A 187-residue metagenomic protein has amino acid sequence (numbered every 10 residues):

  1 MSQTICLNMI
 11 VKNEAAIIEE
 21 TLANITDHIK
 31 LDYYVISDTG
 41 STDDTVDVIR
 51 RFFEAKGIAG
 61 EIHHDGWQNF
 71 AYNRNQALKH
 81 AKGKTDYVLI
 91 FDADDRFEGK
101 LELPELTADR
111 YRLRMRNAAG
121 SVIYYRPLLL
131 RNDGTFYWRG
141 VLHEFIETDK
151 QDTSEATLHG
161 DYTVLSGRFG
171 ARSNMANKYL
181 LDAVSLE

Functional and structural regions predicted by a protein language model:
T4-C6: Cell-envelope/extracellular polymer assembly enzymes that use nucleotide-activated donors
V11-K12, T39: Aromatic-flanked redox-active Cys/Sec active sites in thiol-based oxidoreductases, especially the WC-centered
N13-I29, Y33: Short, well-formed alpha-helical segments that are part of the catalytic scaffolds of diverse glycosyltransferases
N24, S37-I49, G66-W67, D92: A conserved acidic beta->alpha catalytic loop
K30-G40, E61-H64: Short beta-strand/loop segment that forms part of the nucleotide-sugar
D47-Q76, H80: Conserved donor nucleotide-binding strand/loop of the catalytic core
A71-L78, F91, D95-E187: Catalytic-site signature of metal-activated, phosphate-bearing donor transferases, centered on the GT-A/GT-A-like
V88: Short aromatic/hydrophobic "clamp" motif used to bind/position activated sugar donors
